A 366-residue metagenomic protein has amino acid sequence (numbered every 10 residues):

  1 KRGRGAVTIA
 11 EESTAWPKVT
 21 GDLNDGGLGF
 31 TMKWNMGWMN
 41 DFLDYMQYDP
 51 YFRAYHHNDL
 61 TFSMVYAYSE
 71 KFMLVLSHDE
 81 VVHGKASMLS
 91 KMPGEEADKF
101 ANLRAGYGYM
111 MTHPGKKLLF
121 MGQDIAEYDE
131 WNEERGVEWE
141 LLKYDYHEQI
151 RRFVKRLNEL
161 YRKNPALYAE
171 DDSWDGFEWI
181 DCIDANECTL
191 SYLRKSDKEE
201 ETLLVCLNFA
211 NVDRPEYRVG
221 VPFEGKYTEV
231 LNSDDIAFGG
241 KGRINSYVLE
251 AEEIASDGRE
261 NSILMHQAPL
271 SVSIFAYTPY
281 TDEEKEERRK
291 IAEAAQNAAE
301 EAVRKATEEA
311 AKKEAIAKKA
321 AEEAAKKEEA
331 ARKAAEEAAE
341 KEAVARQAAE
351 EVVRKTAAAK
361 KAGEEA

Functional and structural regions predicted by a protein language model:
K1-E133, R162-V219, F223-D234, K241-G242: Conserved alpha/beta catalytic core and glycan-binding cleft of carbohydrate-active enzymes
L89-F100, E138-E148, R259-L264: Active-site rim elements
E140-L142, G220-P222, H266-A268: A structural detector for beta-sheet-dominated domains
D145-L167: Catalytic cores of secreted or luminal carbohydrate-active enzymes
L157, Y227, L270: A residue-level signal for conserved active-site and pocket-lining positions in enzyme catalytic cores
S233-A255: Acidic, Ser/Thr/Pro-rich beta/coil linker or hinge segments at domain junctions
Y247-E287: C-terminal beta-strand-rich structural cap/linker in extracellular carbohydrate-active enzymes
E287-A366: Long, low-complexity, compositionally biased polyampholytic IDRs enriched for Lys/Glu and Gln/Arg
